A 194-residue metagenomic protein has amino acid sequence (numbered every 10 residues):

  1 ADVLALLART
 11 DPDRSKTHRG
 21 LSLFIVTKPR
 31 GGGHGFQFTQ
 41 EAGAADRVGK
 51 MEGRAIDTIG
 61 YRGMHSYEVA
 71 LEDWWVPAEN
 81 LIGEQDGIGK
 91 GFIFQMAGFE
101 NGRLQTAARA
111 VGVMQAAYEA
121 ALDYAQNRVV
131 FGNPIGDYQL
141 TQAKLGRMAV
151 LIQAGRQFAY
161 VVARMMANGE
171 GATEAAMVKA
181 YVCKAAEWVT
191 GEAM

Functional and structural regions predicted by a protein language model:
A1, R14-H18, I59-G63, D86-G87: Solvent-exposed alpha-helices and their adjacent loops that cap or buttress functional pockets in soluble metabolic
A1-G49: A short core secondary-structure module
A1-T10, R54-I59, A159: Short intrinsically disordered, low-complexity coil segments enriched in acidic
V3-A5, S22-L23, K50, E68-V69 (+2 more regions): Structural motif
G32-D73: Flexible, small-/acidic-enriched active-site or ligand-binding loops
G35, N80-D86: Cytochrome P450 core scaffold surrounding the K-helix E-X-X-R motif and the conserved "meander" helix-loop region
E52-I56, Y61, L81-I82, Q95 (+2 more regions): Short clusters of hydrophobic/aromatic residues that line enzyme substrate/ligand-binding pockets
E68-W74, A78, G89-F92, A97-M194: Alpha-helical interface subdomain recognition
